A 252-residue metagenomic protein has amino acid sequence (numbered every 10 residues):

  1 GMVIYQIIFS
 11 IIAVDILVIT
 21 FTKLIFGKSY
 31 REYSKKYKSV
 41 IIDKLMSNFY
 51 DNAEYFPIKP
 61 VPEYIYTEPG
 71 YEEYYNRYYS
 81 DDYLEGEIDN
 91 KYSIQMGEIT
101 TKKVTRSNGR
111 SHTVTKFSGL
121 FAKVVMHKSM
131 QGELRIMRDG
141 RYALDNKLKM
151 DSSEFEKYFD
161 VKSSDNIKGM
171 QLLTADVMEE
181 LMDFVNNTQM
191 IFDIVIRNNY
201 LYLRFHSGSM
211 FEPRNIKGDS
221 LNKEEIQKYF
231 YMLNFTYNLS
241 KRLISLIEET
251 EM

Functional and structural regions predicted by a protein language model:
M2-I16: Hydrophobic alpha-helical transmembrane segments
I11, T20-L24, R214: A generic structural signal for ordered alpha-helices
V18-K44: Transmembrane-cytosolic junction motif
D43, S47-D51, F56-M252: Charged, low-complexity intrinsically disordered regions
